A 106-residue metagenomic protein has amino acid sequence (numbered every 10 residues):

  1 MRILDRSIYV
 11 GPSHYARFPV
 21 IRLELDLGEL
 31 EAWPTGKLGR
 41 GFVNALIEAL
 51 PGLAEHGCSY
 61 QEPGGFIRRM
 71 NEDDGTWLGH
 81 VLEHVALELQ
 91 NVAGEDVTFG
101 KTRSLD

Functional and structural regions predicted by a protein language model:
M1-D26, E88-D106: Charge-rich, well-structured scaffold segments of protease-associated domains
H14-G57: Active-site-proximal helix-loop elements at catalytic-domain edges
G39-D106: M16/MPP (pitrilysin/insulinase) zinc-metallopeptidase core fold and M16-derived inactive scaffolds
